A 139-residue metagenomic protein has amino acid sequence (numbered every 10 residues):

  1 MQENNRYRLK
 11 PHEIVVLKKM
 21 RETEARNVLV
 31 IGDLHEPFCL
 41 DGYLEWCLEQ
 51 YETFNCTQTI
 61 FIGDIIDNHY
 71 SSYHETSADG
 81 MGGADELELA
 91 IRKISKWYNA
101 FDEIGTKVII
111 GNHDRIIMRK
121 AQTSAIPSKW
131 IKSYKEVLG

Functional and structural regions predicted by a protein language model:
M1-I31: Acidic, histidine-bearing metal-coordination/catalytic regions of metal-dependent phosphoesterases
I31-G139: Core catalytic region of metal-dependent phosphoesterases/phosphodiesterases, especially metallo-beta-lactamase-like
